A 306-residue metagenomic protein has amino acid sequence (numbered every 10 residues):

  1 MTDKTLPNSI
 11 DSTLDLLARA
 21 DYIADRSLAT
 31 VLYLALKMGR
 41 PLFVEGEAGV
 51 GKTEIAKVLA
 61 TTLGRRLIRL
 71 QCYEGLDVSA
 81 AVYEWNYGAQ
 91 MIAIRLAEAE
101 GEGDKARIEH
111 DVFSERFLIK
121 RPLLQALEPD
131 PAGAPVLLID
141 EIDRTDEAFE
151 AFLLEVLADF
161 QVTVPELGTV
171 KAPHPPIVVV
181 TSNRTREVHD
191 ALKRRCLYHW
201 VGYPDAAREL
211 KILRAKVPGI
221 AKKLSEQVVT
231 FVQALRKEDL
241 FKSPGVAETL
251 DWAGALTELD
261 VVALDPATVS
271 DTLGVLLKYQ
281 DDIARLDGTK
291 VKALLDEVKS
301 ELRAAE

Functional and structural regions predicted by a protein language model:
M1-E306: C-terminal regulatory/interaction module of P-loop NTP-utilizing enzymes
